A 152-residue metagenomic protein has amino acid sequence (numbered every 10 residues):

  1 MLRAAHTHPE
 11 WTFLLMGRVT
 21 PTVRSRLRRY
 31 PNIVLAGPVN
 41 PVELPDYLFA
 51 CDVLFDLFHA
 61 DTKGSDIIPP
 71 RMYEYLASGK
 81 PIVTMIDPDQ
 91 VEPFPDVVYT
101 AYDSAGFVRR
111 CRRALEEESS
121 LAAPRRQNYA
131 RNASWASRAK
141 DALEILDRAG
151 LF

Functional and structural regions predicted by a protein language model:
M1-W11: Short hydrophobic signal-anchor/transmembrane segments that target glycosyltransferases and glycosylation machinery
W11, N32-V34, V97-Y99: Short, conserved active-site loop motifs that form the nucleotide-linked donor/cofactor pocket
G17, T22-D46: Nucleotide-activated donor-binding/catalytic signature segment of Leloir-type glycosyltransferases, i.e., the conserved
V23-R24, P41-L44, R71-M72, F107 (+1 more regions): Acidic, amphipathic alpha-helical patches
V42, Y47, D56-L76, V83-F94: Nucleotide-sugar-dependent
C51: An anion/phosphate-binding loop that grips the pyrophosphate of nucleotide cofactors and donors
D96-A105, R113-S119: Conserved acidic donor-binding segment of nucleotide-sugar-dependent glycosyltransferases
E116-A149: A charged, aromatic-enriched C-terminal amphipathic alpha-helix characteristic of glycosyltransferases across folds
